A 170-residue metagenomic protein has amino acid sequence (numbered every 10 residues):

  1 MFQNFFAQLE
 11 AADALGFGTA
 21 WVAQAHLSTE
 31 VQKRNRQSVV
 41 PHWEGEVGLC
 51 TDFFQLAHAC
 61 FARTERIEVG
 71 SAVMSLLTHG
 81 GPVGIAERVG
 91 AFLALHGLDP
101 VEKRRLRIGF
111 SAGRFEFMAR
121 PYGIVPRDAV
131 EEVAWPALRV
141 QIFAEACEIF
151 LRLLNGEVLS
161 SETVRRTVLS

Functional and structural regions predicted by a protein language model:
M1-R63: N-terminal beta1-alpha1-beta2 module of alpha/beta enzyme domains
F5, D52, S75, A134 (+1 more regions): Alpha-helix initiation/capping motif
G16, E65, L95-L98: Active-site-proximal glycine-rich helix-loop-beta segment
A20-V22, V69-A72, R104-A112: Hydrophobic faces of well-ordered beta-strands that scaffold small-molecule active sites in alpha/beta enzyme cores
L27-S28, S75-L76, R114-E116: Solvent-exposed loop/turn segments at secondary-structure junctions within structured extracellular/periplasmic domains
V40-V47, G70-G80, A134-A137: The substrate-binding groove and active-site-proximal loops of carbohydrate-active enzymes, especially glycoside
H58-A62, I67-G70, I85: Outer membrane beta-barrel
H79-S170: Internal, glycine-rich beta/alpha segment that forms the wall or movable "lid" of small-molecule/cofactor binding
